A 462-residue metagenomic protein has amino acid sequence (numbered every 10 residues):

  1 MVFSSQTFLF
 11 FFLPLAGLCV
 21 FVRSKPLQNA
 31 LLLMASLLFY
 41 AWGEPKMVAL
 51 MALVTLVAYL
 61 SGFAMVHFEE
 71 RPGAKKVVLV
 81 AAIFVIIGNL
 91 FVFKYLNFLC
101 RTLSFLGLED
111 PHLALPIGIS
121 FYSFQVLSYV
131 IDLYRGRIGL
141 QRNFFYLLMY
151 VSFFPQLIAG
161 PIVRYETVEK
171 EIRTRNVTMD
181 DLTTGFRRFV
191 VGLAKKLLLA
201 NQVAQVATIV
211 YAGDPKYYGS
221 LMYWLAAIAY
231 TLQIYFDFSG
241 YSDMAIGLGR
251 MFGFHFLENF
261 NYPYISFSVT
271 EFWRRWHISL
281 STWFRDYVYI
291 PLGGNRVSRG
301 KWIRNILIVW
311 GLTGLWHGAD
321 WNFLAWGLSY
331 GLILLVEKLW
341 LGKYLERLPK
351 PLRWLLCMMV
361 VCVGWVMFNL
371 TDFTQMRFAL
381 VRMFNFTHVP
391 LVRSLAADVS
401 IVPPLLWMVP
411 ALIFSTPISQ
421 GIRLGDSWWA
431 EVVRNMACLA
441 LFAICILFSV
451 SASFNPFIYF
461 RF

Functional and structural regions predicted by a protein language model:
M1-R461: Membrane-embedded transmembrane alpha-helical bundles that form the catalytic cores of multi-pass lipid-modifying
